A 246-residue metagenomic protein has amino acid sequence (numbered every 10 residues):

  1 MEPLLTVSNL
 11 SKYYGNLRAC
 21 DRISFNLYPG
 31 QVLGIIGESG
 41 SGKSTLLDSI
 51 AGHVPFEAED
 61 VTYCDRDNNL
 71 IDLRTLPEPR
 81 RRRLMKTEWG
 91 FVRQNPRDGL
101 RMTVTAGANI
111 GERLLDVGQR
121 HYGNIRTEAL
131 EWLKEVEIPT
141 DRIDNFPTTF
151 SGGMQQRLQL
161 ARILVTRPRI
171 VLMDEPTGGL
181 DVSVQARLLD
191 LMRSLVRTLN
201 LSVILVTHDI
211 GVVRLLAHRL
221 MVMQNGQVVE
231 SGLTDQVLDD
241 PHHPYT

Functional and structural regions predicted by a protein language model:
I36-E38: The feature captures the beta-strand-to-loop junction immediately N-terminal to the Walker
A51: Helix-to-loop junction immediately C-terminal to a conserved catalytic motif
T62-R83: ABC ATPase NBD Q-loop/coupling interface
N124-D141: Conserved ABC ATPase "signature" region
F146-F150, M154: Conserved ABC ATPase signature
V228-G232: ABC ATPase "signature
